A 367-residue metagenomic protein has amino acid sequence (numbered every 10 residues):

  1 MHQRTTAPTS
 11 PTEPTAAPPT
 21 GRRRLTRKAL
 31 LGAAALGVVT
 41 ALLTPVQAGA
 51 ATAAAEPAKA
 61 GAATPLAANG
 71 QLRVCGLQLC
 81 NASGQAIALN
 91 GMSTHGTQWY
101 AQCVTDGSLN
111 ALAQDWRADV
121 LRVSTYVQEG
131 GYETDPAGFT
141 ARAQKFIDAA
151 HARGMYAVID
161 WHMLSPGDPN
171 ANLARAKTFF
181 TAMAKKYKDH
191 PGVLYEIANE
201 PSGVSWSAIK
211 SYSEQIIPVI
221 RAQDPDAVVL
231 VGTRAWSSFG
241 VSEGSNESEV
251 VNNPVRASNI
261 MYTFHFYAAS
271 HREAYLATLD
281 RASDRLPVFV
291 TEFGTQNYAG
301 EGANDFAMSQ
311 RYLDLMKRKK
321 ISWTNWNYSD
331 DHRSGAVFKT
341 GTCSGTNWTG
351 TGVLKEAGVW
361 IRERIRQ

Functional and structural regions predicted by a protein language model:
M1-A53: Secretory targeting and sorting signals
G21, A48-V120, V353, V359-I365: N-terminal carbohydrate-binding accessory modules
G37-V38, Y132, N170, G302: Alpha-helical transmembrane segments and their juxtamembrane interfaces
G70-L72, G96, A101, Y156 (+7 more regions): Extracellular glycoside hydrolase catalytic/binding regions
N81, D160, E292: Acidic active-site catalytic centers that drive phospho-/nucleotidyl reactions and related ester hydrolyses
L89, V123-V127, G138, E196-I197 (+1 more regions): A short alpha-helix capping/helix-coil boundary motif
S93, V127, W161-S165, N199-P201 (+1 more regions): Short, histidine-centered active-site or binding-site loop motifs used for metal coordination, general acid-base
T105-P166, L173-T178, K186, I217-Q223 (+1 more regions): Aromatic-lined substrate-binding rim segments of carbohydrate-active enzymes
